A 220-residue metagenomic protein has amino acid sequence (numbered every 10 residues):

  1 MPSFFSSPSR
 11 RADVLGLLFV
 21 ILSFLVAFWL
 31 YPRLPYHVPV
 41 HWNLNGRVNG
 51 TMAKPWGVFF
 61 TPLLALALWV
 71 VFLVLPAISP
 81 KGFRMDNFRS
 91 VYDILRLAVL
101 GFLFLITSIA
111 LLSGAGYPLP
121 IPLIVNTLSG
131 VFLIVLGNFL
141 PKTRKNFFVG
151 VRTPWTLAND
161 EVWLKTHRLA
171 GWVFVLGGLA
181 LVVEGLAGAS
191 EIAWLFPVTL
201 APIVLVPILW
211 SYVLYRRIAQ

Functional and structural regions predicted by a protein language model:
M1-P8: Short, Lys/Arg-rich, polar N-terminal cytosolic tail immediately upstream of the first transmembrane signal-anchor
A12-L17, F60-L64, F72, Y92-F102 (+1 more regions): Select subsegments of transmembrane alpha-helices in polytopic membrane proteins, especially boundary-proximal
G16-F19, G50-L66, L119-L136, T199: Alpha-helical transmembrane segments
W29-F59, V149-A158: Active-site and channel-lining beta-strand-loop segments that bind or position nucleotide-derived/phosphorylated
L30-L34, L66-S79, V135-V151, S211-R216: Membrane-water interface of transmembrane alpha-helices
L73-L123: Ordered, amphipathic secondary-structure segments that act as subunit-interaction surfaces in large macromolecular
F147-I218: Terminal transmembrane helical module of multi-pass membrane proteins
